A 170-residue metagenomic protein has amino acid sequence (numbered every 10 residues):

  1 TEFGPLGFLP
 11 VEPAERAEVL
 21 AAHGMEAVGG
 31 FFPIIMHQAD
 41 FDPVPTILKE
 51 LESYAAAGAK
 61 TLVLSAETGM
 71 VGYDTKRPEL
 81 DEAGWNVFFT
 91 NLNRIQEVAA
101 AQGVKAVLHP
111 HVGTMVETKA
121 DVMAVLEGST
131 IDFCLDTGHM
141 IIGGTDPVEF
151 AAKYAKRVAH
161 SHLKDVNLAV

Functional and structural regions predicted by a protein language model:
T1-F3, A27-F32, K60-L64, A106-L108 (+2 more regions): Hydrophobic faces of well-ordered beta-strands that scaffold small-molecule active sites in alpha/beta enzyme cores
F3-E15, I34-P45, V112-E117, H139-T145 (+1 more regions): Acidic-and-aromatic substrate-binding clefts and catalytic sites of carbohydrate-active enzymes
P10-G24, G29-F31: Aromatic-lined substrate-binding rim segments of carbohydrate-active enzymes
L20, S65-G69, N167: Short glycine-enriched loops at secondary-structure junctions
A39-C134, I142: Active-site acidic/histidine proton-transfer and metal-coordination neighborhood in alpha/beta enzyme cores
I131, T137-T145, E149-A152: Beta/alpha (TIM)-barrel catalytic core signal, keyed to glycine-rich beta->alpha loops juxtaposed to Asp/Glu that bind
D146-V170: Aromatic-lined glycan-binding groove of carbohydrate-active enzymes
